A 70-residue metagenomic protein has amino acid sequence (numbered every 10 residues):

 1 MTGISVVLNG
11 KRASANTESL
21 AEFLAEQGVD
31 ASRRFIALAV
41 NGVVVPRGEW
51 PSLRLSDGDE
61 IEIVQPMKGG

Functional and structural regions predicted by a protein language model:
M1-G69: Ubiquitin-like/PB1-type beta-grasp interaction modules and other compact soluble beta-rich domains
